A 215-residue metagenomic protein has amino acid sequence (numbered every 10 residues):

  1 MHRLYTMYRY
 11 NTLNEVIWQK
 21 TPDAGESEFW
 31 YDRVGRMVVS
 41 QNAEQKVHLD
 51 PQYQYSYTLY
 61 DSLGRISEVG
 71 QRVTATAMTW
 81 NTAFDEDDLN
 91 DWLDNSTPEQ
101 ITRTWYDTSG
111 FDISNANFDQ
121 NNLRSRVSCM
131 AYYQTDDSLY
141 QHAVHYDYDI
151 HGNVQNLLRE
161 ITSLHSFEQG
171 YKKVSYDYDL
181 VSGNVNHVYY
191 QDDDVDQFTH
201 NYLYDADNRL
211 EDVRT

Functional and structural regions predicted by a protein language model:
M1-T215: Beta-strand elements of repeat-based all-beta scaffolds
